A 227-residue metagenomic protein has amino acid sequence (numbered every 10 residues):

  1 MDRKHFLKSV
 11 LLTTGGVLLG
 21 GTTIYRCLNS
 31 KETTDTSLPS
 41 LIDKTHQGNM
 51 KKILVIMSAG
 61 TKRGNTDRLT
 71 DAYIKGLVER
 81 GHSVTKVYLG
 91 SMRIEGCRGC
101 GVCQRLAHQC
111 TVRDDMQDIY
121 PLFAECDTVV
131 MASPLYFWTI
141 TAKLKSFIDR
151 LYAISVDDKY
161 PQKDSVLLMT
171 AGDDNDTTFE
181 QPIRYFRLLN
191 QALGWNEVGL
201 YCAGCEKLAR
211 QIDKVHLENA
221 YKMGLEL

Functional and structural regions predicted by a protein language model:
M1, R68, D114, E180-Q181: Residue-level recognition of alpha-helix initiation/capping sites
M1-H5, L28-S30: N-terminal secretory signal peptides
V10, T14-L19, R26-A132, W138-A153 (+1 more regions): N-terminal beta1-alpha1-beta2 submodule of the flavodoxin-like/Rossmannoid cofactor-binding fold
K51-L54, T128, V166-L167, L200-K207: A short small-residue
S58, L89, M169-G172, C202-A203: Cofactor-binding loop segments of dinucleotide-utilizing enzymes, especially the Rossmann-like FAD- and NAD(P)+-binding
A142, Y160-V198: Short, glycine-/small-residue-rich phosphate/pyrophosphate-handling segment
V156: Short, conserved catalytic or interaction motifs in soluble domains
R184-L227: Glycine-rich phosphate/pyrophosphate-binding loop and the adjoining helix
